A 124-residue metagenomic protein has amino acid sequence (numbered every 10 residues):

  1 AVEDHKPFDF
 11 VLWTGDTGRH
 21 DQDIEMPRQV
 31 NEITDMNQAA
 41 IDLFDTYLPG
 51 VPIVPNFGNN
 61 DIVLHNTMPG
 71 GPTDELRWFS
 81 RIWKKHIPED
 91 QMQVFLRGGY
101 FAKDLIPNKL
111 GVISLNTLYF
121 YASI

Functional and structural regions predicted by a protein language model:
A1-N31: N-terminal active-site segment of His-dependent metallophosphoesterases
R28-I124: Extended active-site neighborhood of metal-dependent phosphoesterases/phosphodiesterases
